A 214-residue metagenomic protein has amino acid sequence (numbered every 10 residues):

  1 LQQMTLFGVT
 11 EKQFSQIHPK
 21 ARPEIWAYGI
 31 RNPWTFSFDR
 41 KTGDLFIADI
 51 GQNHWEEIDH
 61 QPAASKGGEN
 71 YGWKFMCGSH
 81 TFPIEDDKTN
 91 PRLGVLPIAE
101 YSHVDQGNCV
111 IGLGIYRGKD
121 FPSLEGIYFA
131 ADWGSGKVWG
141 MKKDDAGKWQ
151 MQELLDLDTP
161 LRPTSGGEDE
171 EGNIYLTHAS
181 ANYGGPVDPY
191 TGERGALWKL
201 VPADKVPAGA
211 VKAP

Functional and structural regions predicted by a protein language model:
L1-Q152, L161, E171, Y175 (+1 more regions): Beta-propeller domain segments
L157-D158: Short loop/turn motifs that recur once per blade in beta-propeller domains
